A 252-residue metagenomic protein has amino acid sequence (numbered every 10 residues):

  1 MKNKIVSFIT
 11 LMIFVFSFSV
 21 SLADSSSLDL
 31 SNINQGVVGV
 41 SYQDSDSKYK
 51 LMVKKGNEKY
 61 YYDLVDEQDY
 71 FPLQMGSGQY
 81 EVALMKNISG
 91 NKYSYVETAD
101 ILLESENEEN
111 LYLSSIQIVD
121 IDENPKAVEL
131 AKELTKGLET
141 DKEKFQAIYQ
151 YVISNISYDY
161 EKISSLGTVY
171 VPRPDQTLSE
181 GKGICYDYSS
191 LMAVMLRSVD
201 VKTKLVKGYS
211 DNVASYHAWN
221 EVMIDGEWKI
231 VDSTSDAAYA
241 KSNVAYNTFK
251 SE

Functional and structural regions predicted by a protein language model:
K2-T140, W228, E252: N-terminal accessory/pre-domain segments preceding catalytic cores
A23-S25, V53-G56, D175-Q176, S190-M195 (+1 more regions): N-terminal start-of-chain detector that recognizes signal peptides and the immediate post-cleavage beginning
I33, D66, V171, V213-S215: Short, solvent-exposed coil/turn segments
V38-G39, I163, K207-Y209: Intrinsically disordered, low-complexity segments enriched in polar/charged residues with Gly/Pro, especially when
Q117-E180, L191-A193, G226, I230 (+3 more regions): Secondary-structure boundary elements
Y188-E252: Hydrophobic/aromatic-rich core segments of domains that either
